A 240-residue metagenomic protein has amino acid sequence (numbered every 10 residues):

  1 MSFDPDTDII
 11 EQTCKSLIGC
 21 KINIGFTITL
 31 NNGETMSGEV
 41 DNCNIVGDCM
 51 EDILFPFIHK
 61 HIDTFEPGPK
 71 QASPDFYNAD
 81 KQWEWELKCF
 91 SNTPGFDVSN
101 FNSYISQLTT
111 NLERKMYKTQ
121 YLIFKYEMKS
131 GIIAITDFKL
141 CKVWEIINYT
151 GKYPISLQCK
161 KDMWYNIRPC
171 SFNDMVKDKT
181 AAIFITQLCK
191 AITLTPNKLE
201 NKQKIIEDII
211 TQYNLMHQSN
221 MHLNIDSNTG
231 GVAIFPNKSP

Functional and structural regions predicted by a protein language model:
M1-A72, W83, C89-P240: Nucleic-acid endonuclease domains
F76-K81: Active-site beta-strand termini and strand-to-loop segments that position acidic
